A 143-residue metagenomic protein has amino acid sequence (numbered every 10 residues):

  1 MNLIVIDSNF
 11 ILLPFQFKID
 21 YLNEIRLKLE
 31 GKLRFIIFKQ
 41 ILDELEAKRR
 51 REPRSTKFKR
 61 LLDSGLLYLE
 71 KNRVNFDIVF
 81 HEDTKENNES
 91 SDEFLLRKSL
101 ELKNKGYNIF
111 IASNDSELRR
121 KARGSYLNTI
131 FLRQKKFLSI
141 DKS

Functional and structural regions predicted by a protein language model:
M1-L22, I37: Metal-dependent nucleic-acid phosphoesterase active-site entry motif
N2, Q40-S143: Nuclease catalytic cores that cleave nucleic-acid phosphodiester bonds, predominantly acidic two-metal-ion
I25: Class I S-adenosylmethionine-dependent transferase superfamily signal
K28-E30: Short, conserved loop/helix-junction motifs that constitute active-site signature segments in enzyme catalytic cores
L33: Glycine-centered, small-residue-biased loops immediately flanking beta-strands in adenine/cofactor-binding cores
